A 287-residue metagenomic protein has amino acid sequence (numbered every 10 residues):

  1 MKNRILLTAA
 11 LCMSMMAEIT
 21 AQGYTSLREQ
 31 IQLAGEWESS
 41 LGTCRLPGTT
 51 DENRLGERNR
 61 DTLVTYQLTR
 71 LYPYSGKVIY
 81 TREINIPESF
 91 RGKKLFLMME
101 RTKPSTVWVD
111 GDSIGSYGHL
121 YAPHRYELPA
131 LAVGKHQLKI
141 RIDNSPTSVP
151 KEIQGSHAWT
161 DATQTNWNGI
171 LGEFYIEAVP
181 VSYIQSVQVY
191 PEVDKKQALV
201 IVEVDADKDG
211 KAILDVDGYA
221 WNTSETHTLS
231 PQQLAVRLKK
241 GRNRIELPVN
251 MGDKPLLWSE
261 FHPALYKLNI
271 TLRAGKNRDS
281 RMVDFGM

Functional and structural regions predicted by a protein language model:
M1-L11, I19-M287: Secreted/periplasmic carbohydrate-active enzymes, especially glycoside hydrolases
